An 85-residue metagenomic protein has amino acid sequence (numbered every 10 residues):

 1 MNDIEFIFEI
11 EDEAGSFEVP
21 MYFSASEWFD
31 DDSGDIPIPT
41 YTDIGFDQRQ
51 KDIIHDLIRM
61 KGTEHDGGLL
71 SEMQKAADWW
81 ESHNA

Functional and structural regions predicted by a protein language model:
M1-S26: Short, charged/polar N-terminal "headpieces" of proteins
W28-A85: Acidic, low-complexity intrinsically disordered segments
